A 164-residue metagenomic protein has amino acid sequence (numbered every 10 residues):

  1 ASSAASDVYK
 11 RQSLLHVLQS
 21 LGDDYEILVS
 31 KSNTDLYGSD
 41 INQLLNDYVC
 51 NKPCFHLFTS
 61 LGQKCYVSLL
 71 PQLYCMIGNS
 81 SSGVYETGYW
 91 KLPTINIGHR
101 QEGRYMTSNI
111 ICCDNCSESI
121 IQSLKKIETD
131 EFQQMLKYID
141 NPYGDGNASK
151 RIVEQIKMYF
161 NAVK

Functional and structural regions predicted by a protein language model:
A1-A5, Y9: Single conserved hydrophobic/aromatic residue that forms the stacking wall/gate of nucleotide- or nucleobase-binding
K10-D24: Short hydrophobic signal-anchor/transmembrane segments that target glycosyltransferases and glycosylation machinery
G22-G62: Catalytic donor nucleotide-activated moiety binding site of glycosyltransferases and closely related
L28, H56-F58, C75-I77, I95-I97 (+1 more regions): Hydrophobic/aromatic beta-strand patches that form the interior of the parallel beta-sheet core in alpha/beta enzyme
G62-M106: A donor-sugar binding/catalytic signature common to diverse glycosyltransferases and related nucleotide-sugar
G88-L136: Nucleotide-sugar donor-binding patch of glycosyltransferase catalytic domains
T129-K164: C-terminal amphipathic helix plus adjacent low-complexity, charged tail appended to glycosyltransferase catalytic
